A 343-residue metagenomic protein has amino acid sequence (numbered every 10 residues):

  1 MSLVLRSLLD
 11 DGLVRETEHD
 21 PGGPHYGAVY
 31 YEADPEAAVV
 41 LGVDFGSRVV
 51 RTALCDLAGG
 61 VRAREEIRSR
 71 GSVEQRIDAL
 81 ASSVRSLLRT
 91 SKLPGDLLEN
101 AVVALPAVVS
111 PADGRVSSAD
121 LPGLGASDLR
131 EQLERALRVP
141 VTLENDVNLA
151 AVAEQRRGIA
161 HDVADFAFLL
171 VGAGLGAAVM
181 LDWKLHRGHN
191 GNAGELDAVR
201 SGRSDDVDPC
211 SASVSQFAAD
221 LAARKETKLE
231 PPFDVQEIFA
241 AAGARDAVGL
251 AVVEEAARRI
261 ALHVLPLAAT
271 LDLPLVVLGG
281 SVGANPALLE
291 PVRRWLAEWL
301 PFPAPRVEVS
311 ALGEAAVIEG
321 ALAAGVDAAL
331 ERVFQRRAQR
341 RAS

Functional and structural regions predicted by a protein language model:
S2-H19, G23-R68, S72-D96, R203-S343: ATP-binding/phosphotransfer module of carbohydrate and carboxylate kinases, centering on a glycine-rich
D20, P106-V109, G172-G174, V282-G283: Short glycine-rich anion-binding loops that position phosphate/pyrophosphate groups of nucleotides and phosphorylated
V40-D44, L98-V102, F166-L170, G176-A178: Short glycine-aspartate micro-motif
D56, P111, M180: Short, acidic, Ser/Thr-enriched surface-loop or helix-capping motifs
R64-E66, S72-R76, L124-G125, Q132-V147 (+1 more regions): Glycine/GP-enriched mid-protein hinge/lid loop-to-helix segment characteristic of carbohydrate kinases
K92-G125, L275-G280: Short beta-strand-loop/turn "lid" adjacent to the catalytic site in phosphate-handling enzymes
A112-G114, A153-E154, A178, A287-L289: Short glycine-/acidic-enriched loop or helix-start segments at secondary-structure transitions that form or flank
